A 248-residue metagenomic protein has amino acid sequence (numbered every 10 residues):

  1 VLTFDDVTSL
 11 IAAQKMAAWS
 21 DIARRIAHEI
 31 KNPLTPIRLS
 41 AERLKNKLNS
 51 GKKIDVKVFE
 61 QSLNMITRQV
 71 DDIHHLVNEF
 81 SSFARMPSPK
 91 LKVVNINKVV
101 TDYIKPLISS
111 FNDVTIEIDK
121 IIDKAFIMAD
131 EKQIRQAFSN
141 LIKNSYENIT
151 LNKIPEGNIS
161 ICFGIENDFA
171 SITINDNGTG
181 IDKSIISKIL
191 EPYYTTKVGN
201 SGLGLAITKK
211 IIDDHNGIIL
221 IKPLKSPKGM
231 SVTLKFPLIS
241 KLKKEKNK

Functional and structural regions predicted by a protein language model:
A23, G204, T208: Short alpha-helical Gxxx[C/S/T] motif in the catalytic ATP-binding
L34-D71: Histidine phosphotransfer helical core of two-component systems
M86-P89, F126-A129, T196: Conserved micro-motifs of the catalytic ATP-binding
K90-I104: A conserved beta-strand-to-alpha-helix junction within the catalytic ATP-binding
T115-A125: Conserved catalytic submotifs in the C-terminal HATPase_c
F169, I181-Y193: Short conserved segment of the HATPase_c
I212-D213: Detector for a conserved hydrophobic position within an alpha-helical segment of the HATPase_c
G217-I218: Conserved glycine-rich
